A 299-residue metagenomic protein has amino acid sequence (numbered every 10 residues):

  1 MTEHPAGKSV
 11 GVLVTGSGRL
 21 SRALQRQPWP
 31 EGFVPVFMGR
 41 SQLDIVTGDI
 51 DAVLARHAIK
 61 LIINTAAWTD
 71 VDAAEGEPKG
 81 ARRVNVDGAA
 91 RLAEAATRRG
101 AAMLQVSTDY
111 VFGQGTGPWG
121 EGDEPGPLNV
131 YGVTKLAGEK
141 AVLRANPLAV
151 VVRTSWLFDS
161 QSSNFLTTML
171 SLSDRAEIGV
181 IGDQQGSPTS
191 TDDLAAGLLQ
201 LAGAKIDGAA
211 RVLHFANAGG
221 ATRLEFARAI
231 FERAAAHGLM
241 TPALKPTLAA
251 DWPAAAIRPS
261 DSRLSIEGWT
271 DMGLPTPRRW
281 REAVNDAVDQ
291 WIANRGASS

Functional and structural regions predicted by a protein language model:
S9-P30: N-terminal Rossmann NAD(P)H-binding glycine-rich loop of SDR-like oxidoreductase domains
V14-T15, M38, T65-A66, M103-T108 (+2 more regions): SDR active-site strand-loop-helix element
F33-A52: Adenosine-cofactor binding site in Rossmann-like domains, unifying the SAM/SAH pocket of S-adenosylmethionine-dependent
V46-V86, A95-T97: NAD(P)H-binding glycine-rich loop region in Rossmannoid oxidoreductase-like domains and their noncatalytic homologs
G76, R83-R91, V111-V152, W156-L157: Catalytic helix-loop patch of NAD(P)-dependent Rossmann-fold dehydrogenases
L143-G186, T191-D193, L199-Q200: NAD(P)-dependent short-chain dehydrogenase/reductase
G197, A204-A254, R295-G296: Mid/C-terminal beta-alpha module of Rossmann-like enzyme folds, strongest in SDR-family dehydrogenases/epimerases
T222-R228, T247-A287, N294: Conserved C-terminal active-site "lid" loop/helix of NAD(P)H-dependent oxidoreductases that clamps the redox cofactor
